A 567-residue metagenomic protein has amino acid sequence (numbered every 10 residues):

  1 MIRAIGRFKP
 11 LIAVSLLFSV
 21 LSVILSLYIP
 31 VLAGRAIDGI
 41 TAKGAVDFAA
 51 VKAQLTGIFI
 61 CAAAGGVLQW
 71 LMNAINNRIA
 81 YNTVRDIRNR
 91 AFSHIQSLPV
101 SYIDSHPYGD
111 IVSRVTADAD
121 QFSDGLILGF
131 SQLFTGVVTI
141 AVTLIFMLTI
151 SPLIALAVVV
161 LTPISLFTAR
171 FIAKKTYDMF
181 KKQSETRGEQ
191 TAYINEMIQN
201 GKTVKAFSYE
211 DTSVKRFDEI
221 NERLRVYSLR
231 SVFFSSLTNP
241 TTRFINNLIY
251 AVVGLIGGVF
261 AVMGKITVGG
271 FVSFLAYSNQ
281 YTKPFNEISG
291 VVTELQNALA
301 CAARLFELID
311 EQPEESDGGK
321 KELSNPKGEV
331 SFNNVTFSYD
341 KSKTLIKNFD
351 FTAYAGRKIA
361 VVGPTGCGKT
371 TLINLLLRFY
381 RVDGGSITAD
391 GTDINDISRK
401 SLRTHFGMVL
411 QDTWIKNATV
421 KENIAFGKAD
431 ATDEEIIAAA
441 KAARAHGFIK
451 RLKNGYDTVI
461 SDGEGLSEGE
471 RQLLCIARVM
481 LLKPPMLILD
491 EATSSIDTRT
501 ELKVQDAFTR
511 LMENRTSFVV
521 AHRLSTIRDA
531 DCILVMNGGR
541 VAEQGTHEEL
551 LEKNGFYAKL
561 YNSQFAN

Functional and structural regions predicted by a protein language model:
G6, I12-L68, I75, T149-L153 (+1 more regions): Transmembrane helix-loop-helix hairpins at lipid-water interfaces of multipass membrane proteins, especially the type-1
R7-K9, V100-S101, A117-L126, F130 (+5 more regions): An intracellular "coupling" helix at the cytosolic face of ABC transporter transmembrane type-1 domains
Y28-P30, G34, A64-V67, F130-A173 (+1 more regions): A hydrophobic transmembrane-helix motif
I37, M72, N76-A80, H94-A141 (+1 more regions): Juxtamembrane loop-to-helix connectors within ABC transporter transmembrane domains
I95, F217, L305, F332-N334: Conserved catalytic Walker-motif region of ABC-type ATPase nucleotide-binding domains
Y209, F233, Y250, Q280-L308: Cytosolic ends of transmembrane helices, especially the final helix of ABC transmembrane type-1 domains
D317, L323-N567: ABC-type nucleotide-binding domain
